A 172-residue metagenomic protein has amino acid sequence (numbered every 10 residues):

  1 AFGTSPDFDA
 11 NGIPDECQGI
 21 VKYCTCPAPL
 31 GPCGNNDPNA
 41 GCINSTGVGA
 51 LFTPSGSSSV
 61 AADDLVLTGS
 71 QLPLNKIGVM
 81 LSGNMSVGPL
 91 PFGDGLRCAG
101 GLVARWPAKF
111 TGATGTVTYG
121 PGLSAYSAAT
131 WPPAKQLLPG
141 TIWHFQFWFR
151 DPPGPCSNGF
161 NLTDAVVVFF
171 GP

Functional and structural regions predicted by a protein language model:
A1, F8-E16: Glycine-aliphatic tripeptides that mark coil-to-beta-strand junctions in extracellular and membrane proteins
G3-T4, P132: A residue-level detector for conformationally permissive "hinge/kink" positions
S5-P6, F147: Amphipathic alpha-helical interaction elements
P6-F8, C26-P27: Extracellular, cysteine-rich, disulfide-stabilized repeat modules with beta-strand cores
Q18-P172: Residue-level hotspots within well-ordered secondary structure
